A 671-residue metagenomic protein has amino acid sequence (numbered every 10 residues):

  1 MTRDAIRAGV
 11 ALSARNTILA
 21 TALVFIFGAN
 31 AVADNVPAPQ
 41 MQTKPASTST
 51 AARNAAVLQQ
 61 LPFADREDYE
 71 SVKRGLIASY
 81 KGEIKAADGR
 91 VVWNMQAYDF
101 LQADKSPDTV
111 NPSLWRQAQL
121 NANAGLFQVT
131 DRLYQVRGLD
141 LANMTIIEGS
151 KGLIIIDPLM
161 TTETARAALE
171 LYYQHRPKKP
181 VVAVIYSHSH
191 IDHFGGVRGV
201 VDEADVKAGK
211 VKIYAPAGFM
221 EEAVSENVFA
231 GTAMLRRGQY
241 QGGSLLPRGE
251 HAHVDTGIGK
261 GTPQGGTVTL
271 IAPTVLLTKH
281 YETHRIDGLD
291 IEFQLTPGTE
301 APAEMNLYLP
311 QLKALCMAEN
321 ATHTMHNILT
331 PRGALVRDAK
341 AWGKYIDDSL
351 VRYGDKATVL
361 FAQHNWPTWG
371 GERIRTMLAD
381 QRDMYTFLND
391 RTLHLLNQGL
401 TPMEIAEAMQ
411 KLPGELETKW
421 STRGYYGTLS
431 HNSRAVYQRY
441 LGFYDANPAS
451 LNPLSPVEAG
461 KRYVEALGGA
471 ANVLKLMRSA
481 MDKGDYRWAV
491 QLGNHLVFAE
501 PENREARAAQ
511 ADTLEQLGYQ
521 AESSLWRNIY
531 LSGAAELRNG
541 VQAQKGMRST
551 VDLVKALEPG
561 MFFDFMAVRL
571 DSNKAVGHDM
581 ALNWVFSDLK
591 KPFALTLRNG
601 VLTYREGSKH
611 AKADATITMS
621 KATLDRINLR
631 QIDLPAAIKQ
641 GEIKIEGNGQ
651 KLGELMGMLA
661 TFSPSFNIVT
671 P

Functional and structural regions predicted by a protein language model:
D34-A118, A122: N-terminal pre-domain segments of enzymes
A38-N54, L58, A314-L315, T324 (+4 more regions): Divalent-metal (often Zn2+) His-rich catalytic cores of metallo-beta-lactamase-fold enzymes
V91-D108, G218-T269: Acidic/polar short surface loop at catalytic or gating sites that assists cofactor/ion binding and chemistry
Q119-K179, E304-L309, K313-E319: Conserved beta-strand hairpin/beta-sheet module of binuclear metal-dependent hydrolase folds, prominently
K151-G152, T162-K212: Active-site metal-binding motif and surrounding structural segment of the metallo-beta-lactamase
G152-I154, M160-E163, G265-V275, Y281-Q398: Metallo-beta-lactamase
Y463-W488: Alpha-helical segment of the N-proximal tetratricopeptide repeat
D485-Q491, F498, E502, R507 (+1 more regions): Feature captures hydrophobic
